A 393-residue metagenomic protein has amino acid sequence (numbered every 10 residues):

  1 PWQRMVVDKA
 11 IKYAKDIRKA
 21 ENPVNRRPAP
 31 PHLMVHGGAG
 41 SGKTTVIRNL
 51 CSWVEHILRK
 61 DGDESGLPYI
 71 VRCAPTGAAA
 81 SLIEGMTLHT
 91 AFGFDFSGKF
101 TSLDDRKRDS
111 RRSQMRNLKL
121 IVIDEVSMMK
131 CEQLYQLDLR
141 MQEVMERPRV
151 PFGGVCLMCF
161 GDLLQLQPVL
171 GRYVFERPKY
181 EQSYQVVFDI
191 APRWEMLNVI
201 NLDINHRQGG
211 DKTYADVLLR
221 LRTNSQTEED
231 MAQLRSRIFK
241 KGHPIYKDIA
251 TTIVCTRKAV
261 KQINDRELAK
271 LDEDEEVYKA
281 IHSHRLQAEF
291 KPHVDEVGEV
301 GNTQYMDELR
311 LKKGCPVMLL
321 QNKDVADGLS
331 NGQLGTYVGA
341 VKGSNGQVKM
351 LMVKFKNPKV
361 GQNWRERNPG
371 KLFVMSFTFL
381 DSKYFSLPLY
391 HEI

Functional and structural regions predicted by a protein language model:
P1-I393: Conserved ATP-binding/catalytic motifs of P-loop helicase motor domains
